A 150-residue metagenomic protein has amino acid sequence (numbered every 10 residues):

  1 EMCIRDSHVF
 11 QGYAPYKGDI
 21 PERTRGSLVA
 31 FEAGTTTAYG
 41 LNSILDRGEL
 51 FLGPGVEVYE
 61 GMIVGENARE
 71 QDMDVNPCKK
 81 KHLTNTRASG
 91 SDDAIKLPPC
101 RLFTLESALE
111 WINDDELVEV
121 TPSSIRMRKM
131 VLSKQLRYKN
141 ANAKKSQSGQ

Functional and structural regions predicted by a protein language model:
M2-I4: Short, small-residue-biased leader/transition segments that mark boundaries at the very start of proteins
H8-T24, E57, N76-N85, S123-V131: A glycine-rich phosphate-binding loop feature that marks nucleotide/adenosyl-phosphate handling sites
A14, R25-G26, E32-L83, D92 (+1 more regions): Conserved nucleotide-binding/hydrolysis modules and their immediate coupling elements across P-loop/ASCE NTPase motors
P21-E22, V56-V58, A68, G90 (+2 more regions): A structural signal for short secondary-structure junctions
L45-E49, C100-E116: Phosphate-interacting basic helix/loop segments used at nucleotide- and nucleic-acid interfaces
M62, D115-L117, S124: Structural motif
D92-L102, V120-P122, R128, Y138-A141: Peripheral, non-AAA+ core regions of ATP-driven protein-machinery
R126, M130-Q150: Acidic, low-complexity intrinsically disordered tails
